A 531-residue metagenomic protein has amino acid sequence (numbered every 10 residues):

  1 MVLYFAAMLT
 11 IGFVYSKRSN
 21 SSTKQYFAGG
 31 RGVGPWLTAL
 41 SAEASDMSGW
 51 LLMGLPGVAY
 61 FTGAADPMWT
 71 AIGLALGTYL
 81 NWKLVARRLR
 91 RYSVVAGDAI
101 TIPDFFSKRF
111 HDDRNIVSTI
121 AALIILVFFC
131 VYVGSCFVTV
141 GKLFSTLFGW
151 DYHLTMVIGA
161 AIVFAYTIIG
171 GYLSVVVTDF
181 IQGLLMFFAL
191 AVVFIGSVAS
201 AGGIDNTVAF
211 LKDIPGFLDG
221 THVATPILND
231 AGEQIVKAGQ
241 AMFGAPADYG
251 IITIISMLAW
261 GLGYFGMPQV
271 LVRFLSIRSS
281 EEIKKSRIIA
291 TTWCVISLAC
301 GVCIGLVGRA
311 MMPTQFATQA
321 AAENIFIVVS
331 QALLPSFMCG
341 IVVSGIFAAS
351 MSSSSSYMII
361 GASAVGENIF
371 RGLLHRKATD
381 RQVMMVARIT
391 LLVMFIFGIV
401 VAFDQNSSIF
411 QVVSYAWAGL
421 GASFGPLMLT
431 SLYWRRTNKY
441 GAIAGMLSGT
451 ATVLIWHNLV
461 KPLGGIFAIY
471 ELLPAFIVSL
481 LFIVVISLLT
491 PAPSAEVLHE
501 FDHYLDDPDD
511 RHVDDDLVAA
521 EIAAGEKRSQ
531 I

Functional and structural regions predicted by a protein language model:
M1-I531: Membrane-embedded helix-loop-helix hairpins and adjacent transmembrane boundary segments in multi-pass transporters
